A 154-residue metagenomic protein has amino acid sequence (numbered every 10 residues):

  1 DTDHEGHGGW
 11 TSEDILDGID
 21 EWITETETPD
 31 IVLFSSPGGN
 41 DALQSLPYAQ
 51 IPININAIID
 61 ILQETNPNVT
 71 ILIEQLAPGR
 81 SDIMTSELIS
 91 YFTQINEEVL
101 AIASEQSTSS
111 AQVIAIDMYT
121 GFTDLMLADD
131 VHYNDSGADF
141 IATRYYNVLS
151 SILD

Functional and structural regions predicted by a protein language model:
D1-I53, T93: Conserved SGNH/GDSL esterase-like catalytic core that processes O-acyl groups on lipids and polysaccharides
D1-W10, A115, Y119-T120, L125-L127 (+1 more regions): Divalent cation-coordinating acidic motifs and surrounding scaffolds that mediate Ca2+/Mg2+/Mn2+/Zn2+-dependent binding
I19, I55-D60, N96, L100: Generic structural signal for well-ordered alpha-helices, preferentially at hydrophobic/aromatic core positions
I23, I59-E64, A103-S107: N-terminal cationic-hydrophobic initiation segments that often serve targeting/anchoring roles
E27-L33, T65-L72, T108-I114, I152: Loop/turn elements at helix/coil->beta-strand transitions in domains of secreted/extracellular proteins
S35-N40, D60-Q94, D117-Y119: Active-site segments of SGNH/GDSL-like serine hydrolases that catalyze O-acetyl group transfer/hydrolysis on lipids
P78-I116, V131, D135-R144: Substrate-gating cap/lid alpha-helix
R144-I152: C-terminal alpha-helix
